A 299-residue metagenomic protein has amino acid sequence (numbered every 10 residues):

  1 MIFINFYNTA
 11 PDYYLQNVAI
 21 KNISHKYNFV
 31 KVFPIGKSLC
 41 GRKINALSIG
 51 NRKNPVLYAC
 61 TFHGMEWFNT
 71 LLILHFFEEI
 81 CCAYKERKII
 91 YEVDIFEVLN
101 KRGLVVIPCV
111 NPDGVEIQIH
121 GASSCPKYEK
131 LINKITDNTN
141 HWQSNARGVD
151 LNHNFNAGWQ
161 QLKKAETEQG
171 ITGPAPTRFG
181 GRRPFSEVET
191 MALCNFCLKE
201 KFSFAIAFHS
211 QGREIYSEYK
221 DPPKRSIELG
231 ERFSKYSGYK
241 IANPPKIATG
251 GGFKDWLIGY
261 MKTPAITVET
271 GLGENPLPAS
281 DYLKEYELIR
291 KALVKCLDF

Functional and structural regions predicted by a protein language model:
M1-A19, K26-V32, K88, Q161-F299: C-terminal accessory segments enriched in acidic
K31-G36, C40: N-terminal carbohydrate-binding/catalytic regions of secreted carbohydrate-active enzymes
P34, N45, L57-A59, V105-P108 (+3 more regions): Structural recognition of the beta-strand scaffold that forms the well-ordered cores of secreted hydrolase catalytic
C40-S48: A short loop-to-beta-strand scaffold at the N-terminal edge of the catalytic core in hydrolase folds
I44, F68-L72, E228, S280: Generic recognition of short, well-ordered alpha-helical segments
G50-V56: Proline/glycine-enriched tight loop/beta-turn segments at coil->beta junctions that connect or precede beta-strands
K53, W67-F68, H75, C81-E218 (+3 more regions): Active-site/substrate-binding loop(s) of hydrolase catalytic cores
